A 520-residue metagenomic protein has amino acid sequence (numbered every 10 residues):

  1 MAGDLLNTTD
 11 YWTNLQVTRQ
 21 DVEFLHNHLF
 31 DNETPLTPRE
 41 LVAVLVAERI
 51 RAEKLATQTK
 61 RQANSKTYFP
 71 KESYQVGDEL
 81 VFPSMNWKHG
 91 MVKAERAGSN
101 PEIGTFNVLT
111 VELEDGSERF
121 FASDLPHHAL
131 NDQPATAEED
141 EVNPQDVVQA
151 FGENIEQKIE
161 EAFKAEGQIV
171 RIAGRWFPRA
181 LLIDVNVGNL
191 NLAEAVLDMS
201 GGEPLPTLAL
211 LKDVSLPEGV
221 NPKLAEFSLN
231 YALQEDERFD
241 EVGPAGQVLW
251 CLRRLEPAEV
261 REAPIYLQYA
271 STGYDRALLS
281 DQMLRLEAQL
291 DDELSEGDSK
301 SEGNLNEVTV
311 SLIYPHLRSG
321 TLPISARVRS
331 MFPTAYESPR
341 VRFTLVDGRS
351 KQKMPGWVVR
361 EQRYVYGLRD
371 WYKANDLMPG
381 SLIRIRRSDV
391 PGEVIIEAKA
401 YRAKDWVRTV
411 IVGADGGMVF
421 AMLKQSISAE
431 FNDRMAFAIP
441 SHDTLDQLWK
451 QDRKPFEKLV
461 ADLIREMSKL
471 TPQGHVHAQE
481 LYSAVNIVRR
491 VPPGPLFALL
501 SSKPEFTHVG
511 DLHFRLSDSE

Functional and structural regions predicted by a protein language model:
L6, T13-R19, D115-K164: Intrinsically disordered, low-complexity, charged/polar segments
W12-T13, F24-L80, E138-Q149: Mixed-charge, Lys/Arg-rich low-complexity intrinsically disordered regions
F24-N32, K93-P126: Basic/aromatic-rich interaction segments and small domains that mediate binding to polyanionic partners
L41, T207-S215, H477-N486: A short acidic, leucine-rich amphipathic alpha-helix
Y68-K93, D213, R340-R342, S381-L382: Short coil-to-beta transition motif at edge beta-strands of beta-rich domains
W87-N100, G356, I395-K399: Short beta-strand-centered aromatic/proline hotspots
D124, E161-L192, V220, L224-D281 (+1 more regions): Charged low-complexity interaction tracts in eukaryotic proteins
P178-T207, D213-S215, A232-E237, T444-H475: Positively charged, polyanion-binding regions of nucleic-acid-associated proteins
